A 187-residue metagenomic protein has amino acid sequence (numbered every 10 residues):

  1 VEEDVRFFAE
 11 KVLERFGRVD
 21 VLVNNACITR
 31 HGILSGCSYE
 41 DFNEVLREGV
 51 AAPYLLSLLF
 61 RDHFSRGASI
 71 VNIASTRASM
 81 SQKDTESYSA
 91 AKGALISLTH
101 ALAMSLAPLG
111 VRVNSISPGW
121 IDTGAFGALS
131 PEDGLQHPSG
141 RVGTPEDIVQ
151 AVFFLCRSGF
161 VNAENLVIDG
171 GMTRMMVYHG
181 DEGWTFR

Functional and structural regions predicted by a protein language model:
G17, Y54, H63, T144-I168 (+1 more regions): C-terminal substrate-recognition "lid" of short-chain dehydrogenase/reductases
N25-R30, G170-G171: Conserved NAD(P)H cofactor-binding loop of Rossmann-fold oxidoreductase domains
I33-L34, S38-L46, D133-G134: Substrate-binding pocket helix/loop in short-chain dehydrogenase/reductase
S35, G67, M80-E86, P108 (+1 more regions): Active-site loop immediately N-terminal to the catalytic Tyr-X3-Lys motif of short-chain dehydrogenase/reductase
S57, A91, T99: Active-site helix of classical SDR
D62, M104-P108: Alpha-helical segment proximal to the catalytic Tyr-Lys
S75: Residue(s) in the substrate-gating loop at a strand-loop-helix junction that position the organic substrate next
